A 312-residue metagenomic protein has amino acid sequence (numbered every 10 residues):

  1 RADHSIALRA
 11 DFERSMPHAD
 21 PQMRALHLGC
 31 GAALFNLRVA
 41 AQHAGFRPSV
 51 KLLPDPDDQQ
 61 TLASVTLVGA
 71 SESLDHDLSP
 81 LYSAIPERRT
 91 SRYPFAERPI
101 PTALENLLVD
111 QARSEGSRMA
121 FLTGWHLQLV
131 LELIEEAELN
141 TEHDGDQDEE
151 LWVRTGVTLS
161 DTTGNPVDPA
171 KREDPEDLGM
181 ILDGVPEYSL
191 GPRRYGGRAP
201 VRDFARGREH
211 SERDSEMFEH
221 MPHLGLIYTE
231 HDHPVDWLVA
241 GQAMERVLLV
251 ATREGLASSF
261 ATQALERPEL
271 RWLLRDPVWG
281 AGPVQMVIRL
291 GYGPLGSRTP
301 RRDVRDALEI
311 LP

Functional and structural regions predicted by a protein language model:
R1-P312: Acidic, surface-exposed loops and disordered segments
